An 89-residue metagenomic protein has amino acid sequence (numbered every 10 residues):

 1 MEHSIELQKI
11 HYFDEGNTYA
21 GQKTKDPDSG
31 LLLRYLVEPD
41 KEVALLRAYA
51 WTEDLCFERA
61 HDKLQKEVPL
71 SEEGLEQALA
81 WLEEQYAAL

Functional and structural regions predicted by a protein language model:
M1-L32: Negatively charged, low-complexity tracts enriched in Asp/Glu with abundant Ser/Thr
A20-G21, P27, V43, F57-R59 (+1 more regions): Amphipathic alpha-helical interaction segments
T24, E38, P69-S71: A structural detector for beta-sheet-dominated domains
L32-A60: A short, structured beta-strand/loop element
W51-L89: Mixed-charge, Lys/Arg-enriched low-complexity segments
